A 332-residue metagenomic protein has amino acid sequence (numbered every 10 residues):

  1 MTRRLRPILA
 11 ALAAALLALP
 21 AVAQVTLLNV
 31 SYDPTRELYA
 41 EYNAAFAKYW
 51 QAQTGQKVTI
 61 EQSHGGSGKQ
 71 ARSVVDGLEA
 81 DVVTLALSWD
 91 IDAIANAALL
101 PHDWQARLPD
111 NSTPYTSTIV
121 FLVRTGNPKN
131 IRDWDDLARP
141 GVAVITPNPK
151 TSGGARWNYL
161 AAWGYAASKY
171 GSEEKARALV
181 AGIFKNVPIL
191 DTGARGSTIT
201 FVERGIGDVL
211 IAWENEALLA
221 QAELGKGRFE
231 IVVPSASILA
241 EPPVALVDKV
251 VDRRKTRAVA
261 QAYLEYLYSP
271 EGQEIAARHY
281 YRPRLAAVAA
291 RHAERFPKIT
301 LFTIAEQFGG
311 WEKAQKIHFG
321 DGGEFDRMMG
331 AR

Functional and structural regions predicted by a protein language model:
M1-L5: N-terminal secretory signal peptides that target proteins for export/translocation
L9-P20: Bacterial N-terminal signal peptides
A18, V251-R332: Extracellular/periplasmic juxtamembrane helices and adjacent flexible linkers that interface with membrane partners
Q24-S152, G330: N-terminal segment of the mature folded domain
V30-Y32, V123-T125, A143-K169, I183-V187 (+1 more regions): Short beta-strand->loop
P34-L38, Y42, Q70, L87-D90 (+9 more regions): Stable alpha-helical elements in mature extracytoplasmic
G126-R132, T151, G164-S172, V250-A258: Short helix-loop capping/hinge motifs at secondary-structure junctions, enriched in acidic/polar residues
K169-S235: Ligand-binding pocket segment of bilobal, Venus flytrap-like solute-binding proteins
